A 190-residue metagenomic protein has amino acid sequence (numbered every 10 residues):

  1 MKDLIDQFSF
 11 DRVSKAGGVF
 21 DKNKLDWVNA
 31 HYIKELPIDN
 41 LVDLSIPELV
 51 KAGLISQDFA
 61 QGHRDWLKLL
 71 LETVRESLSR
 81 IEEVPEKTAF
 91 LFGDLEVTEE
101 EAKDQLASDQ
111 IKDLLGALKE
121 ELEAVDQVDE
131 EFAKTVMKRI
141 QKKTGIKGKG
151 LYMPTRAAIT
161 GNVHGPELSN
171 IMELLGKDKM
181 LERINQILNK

Functional and structural regions predicted by a protein language model:
M1-S56: A conserved active-site cap/scaffold subdomain adjacent to cofactor or substrate pockets
L4-V13, A52, V74, T98-A102 (+2 more regions): Short, mixed-charge aromatic SLiMs
K15-D21, A60-L69, K142-G150, V163: Structural motif
W27-H31, E72, E76-S79, P154-A158: Short, hydrophobic/amphipathic alpha-helical patches that form generic packing surfaces within helical domains
K34-I38, E82, G161-L168: Short helix-capping/linker segments at secondary-structure and domain boundaries
I38-T144: Small-residue-rich helix-loop
E130-K190: Charged substrate- and nucleic-acid-binding regions of tRNA-handling and nucleotidyl-transfer enzymes, centered on
